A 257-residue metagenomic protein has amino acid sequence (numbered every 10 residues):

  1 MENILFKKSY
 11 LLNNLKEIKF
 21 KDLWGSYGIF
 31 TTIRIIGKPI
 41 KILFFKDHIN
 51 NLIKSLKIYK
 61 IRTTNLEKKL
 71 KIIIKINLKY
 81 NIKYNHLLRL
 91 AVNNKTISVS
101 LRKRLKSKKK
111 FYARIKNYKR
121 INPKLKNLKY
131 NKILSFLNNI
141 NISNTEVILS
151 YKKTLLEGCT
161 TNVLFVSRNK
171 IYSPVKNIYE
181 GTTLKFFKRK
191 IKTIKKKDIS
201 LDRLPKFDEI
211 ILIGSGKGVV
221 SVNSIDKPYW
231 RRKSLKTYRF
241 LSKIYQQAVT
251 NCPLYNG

Functional and structural regions predicted by a protein language model:
M1-K75, N93-G257: Helix-start/capping segments and mature chain N-termini
Y80-I82: Non-catalytic, solvent-exposed interaction/assembly segments
Y84-H86: Exposed beta-strand face motif in extracellular beta-rich ectodomains
R89-A91: Dinucleotide-binding Rossmann-like beta1-alpha1 core, especially the glycine-rich loop that anchors the ADP
